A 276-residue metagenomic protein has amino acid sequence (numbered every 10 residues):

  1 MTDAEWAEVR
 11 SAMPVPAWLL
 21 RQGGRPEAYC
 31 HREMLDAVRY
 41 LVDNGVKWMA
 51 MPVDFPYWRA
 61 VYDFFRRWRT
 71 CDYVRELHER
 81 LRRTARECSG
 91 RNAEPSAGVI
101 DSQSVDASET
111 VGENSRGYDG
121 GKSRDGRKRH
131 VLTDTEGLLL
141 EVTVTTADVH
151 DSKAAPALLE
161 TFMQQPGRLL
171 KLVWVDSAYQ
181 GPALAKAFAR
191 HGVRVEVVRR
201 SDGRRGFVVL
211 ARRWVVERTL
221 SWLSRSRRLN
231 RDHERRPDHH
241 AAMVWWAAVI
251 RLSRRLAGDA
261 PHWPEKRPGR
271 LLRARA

Functional and structural regions predicted by a protein language model:
M1-A276: Short alpha-helical elements
